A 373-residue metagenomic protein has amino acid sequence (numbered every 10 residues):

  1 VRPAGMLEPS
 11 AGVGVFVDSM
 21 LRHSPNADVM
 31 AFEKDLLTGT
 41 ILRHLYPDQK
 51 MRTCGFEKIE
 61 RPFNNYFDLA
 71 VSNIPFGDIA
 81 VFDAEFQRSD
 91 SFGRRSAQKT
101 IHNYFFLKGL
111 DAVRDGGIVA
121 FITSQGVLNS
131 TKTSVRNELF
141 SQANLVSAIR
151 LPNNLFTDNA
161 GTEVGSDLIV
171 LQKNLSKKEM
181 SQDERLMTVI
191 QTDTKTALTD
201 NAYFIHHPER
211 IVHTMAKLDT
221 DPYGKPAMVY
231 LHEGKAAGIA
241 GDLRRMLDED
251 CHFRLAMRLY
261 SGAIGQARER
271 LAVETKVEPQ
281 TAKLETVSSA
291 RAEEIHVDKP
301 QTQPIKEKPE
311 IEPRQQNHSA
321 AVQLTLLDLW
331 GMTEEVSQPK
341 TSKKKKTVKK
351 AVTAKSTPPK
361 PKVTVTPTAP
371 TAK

Functional and structural regions predicted by a protein language model:
V1-I79, S124-G126, I169: Conserved S-adenosyl-L-methionine
K34-L36, A97-T157, S166-V170: Conserved Class I SAM-dependent methyltransferase catalytic core
D48-Q49, F86-D90, R136-L139: Glycine-rich, phosphate-binding/catalytic loops in enzymes
E57-R61, N154-D158, D221: A short acidic, often aromatic-flanked loop/helix-cap motif at beta-alpha or helix-coil junctions that lines enzyme
P75-F105, V127: Mobile active-site "lid"/loop adjacent to the S-adenosyl-L-methionine
F76-G77, G126-L128, L155, L175-K177: Conserved nucleotide-binding/hydrolysis micro-motifs of P-loop NTPases
D158-L271: Flexible, glycine-/basic-rich loop-and-beta segments that form/coincide with the SAM-dependent methyltransferase
R254-A372: Acidic, low-complexity intrinsically disordered tails
